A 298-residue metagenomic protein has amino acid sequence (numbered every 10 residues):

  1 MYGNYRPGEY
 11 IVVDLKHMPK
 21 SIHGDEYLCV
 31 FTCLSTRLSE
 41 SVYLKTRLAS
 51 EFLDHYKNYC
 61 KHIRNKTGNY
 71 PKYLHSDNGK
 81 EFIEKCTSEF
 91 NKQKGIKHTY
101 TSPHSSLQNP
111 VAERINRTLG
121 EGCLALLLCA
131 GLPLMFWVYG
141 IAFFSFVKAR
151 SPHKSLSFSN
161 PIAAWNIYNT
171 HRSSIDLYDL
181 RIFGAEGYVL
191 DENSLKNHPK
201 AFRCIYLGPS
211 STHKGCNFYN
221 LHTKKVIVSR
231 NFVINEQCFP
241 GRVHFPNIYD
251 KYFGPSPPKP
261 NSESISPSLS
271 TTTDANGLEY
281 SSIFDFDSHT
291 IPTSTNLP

Functional and structural regions predicted by a protein language model:
M1-K45, S50-F52, Y56, K85 (+2 more regions): An active-site-proximal beta-strand-loop segment
R6-I11, D25-V30, S35-E40, T67-K72 (+9 more regions): Core residues of folded domains in eukaryotic genome-function proteins
K16-M18, L34-R37, A49, G79-E81 (+8 more regions): Conserved beta-strand elements of beta-rich interaction domains across eukaryotes, especially beta-propellers
G24-E26, V42-K45, C86-E89, S102-P103 (+5 more regions): Short coil/turn segments at secondary-structure boundaries
S41-T67, I227, F232-P240: Active-site beta-loop-alpha junctions of metal-dependent nucleic acid enzymes, especially the RNase H-like/DDE
N69-K72, M135, S155-N166, I175-Y188 (+1 more regions): Retroelement integrase C-terminal DNA-binding domain
S76-N78, F82-F90, H98-G122, M135-S145: RNase H-like two-metal-ion nuclease catalytic core shared by retroviral integrases and related mobile-element nucleases
A112-S159, N169-R172, D176, R203-I205 (+1 more regions): Charged alpha-helix within mobile-element recombinases
